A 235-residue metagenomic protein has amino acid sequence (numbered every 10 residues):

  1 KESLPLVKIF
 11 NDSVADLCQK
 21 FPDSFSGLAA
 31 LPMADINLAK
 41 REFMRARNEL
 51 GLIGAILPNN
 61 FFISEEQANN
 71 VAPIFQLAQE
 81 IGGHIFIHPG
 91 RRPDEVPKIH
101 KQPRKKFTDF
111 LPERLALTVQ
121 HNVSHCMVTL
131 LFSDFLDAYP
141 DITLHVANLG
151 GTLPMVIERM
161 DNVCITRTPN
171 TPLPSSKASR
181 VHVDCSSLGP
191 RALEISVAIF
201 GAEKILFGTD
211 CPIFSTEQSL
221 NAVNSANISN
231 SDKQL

Functional and structural regions predicted by a protein language model:
E2-C126: Active-site gating/metal-coordination segments in enzymes
D12-K20, R41-R45, I53, S133-D134 (+4 more regions): Mid-to-C-terminal alpha-helical segments outside catalytic/metal-binding sites
S26-A29, A55-L57, I85-I87, L144-V146 (+2 more regions): Hydrophobic faces of well-ordered beta-strands that scaffold small-molecule active sites in alpha/beta enzyme cores
A34-I36, I63, R92-E95, G151-M155 (+2 more regions): Active-site environment of divalent metal-dependent phosphoester hydrolases
L50-G54, E80-H84, Y139-I142, K177-V181 (+1 more regions): Glycine-enriched alpha-helix->loop->beta-strand junction motifs that scaffold or abut catalytic
G90-R91, L131, G150, H182 (+1 more regions): Catalytic metal-binding/acid-base residues of hydrolase active sites
T118-V119, T166-E194: Aromatic-anchored helix/helix-loop segment that forms the rim or "lid" of small-molecule/cofactor binding pockets
L131-P174: Aromatic-lined glycan-binding groove of carbohydrate-active enzymes
